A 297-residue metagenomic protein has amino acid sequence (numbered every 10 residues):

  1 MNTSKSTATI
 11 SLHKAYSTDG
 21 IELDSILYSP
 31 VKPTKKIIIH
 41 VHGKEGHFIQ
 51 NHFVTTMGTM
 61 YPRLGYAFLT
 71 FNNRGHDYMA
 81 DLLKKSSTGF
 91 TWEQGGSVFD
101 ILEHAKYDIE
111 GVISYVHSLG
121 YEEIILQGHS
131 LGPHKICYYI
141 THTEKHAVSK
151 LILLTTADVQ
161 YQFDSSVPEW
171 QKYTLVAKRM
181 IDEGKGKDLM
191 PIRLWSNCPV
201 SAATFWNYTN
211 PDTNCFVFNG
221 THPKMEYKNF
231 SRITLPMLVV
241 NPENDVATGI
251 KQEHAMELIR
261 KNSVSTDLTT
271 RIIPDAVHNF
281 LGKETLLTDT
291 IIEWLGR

Functional and structural regions predicted by a protein language model:
M1-K32: N-terminal cap/lid segment of alpha/beta-hydrolase-fold proteins
K32-K84: Short, surface-exposed "cap/lid" segments of acyl-processing enzymes
S86-S118: Alpha/beta-hydrolase active-site loop
S114-M180, N210-P211: Primarily recognizes the serine-hydrolase "nucleophile elbow" in alpha/beta-hydrolase and SGNH/GDSL folds
I233, V239-N241: Short beta-strand/loop motif that positions the catalytic acidic residue of the alpha/beta-hydrolase fold
V246-H254: Conserved alpha/beta-hydrolase "acid-adjacent" motif
T270-A276: Short glycine-rich catalytic loops that host catalytic nucleophiles or stabilize transition states across multiple
A276-T285: Catalytic histidine-centered segment of alpha/beta-hydrolase-like enzymes
